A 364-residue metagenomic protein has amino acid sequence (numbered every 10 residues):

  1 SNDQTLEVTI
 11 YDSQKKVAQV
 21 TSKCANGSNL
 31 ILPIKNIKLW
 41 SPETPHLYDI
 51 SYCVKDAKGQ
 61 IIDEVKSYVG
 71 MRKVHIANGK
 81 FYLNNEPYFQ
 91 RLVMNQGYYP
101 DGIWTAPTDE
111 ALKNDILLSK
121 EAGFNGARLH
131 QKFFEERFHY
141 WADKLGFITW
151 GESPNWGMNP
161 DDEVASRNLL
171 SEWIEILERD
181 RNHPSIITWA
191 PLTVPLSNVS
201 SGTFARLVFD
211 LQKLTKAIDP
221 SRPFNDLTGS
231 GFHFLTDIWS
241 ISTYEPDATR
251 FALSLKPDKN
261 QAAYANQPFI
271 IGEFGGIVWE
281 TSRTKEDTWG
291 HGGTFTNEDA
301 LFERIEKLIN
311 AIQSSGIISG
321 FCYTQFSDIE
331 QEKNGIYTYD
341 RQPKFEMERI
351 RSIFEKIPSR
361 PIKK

Functional and structural regions predicted by a protein language model:
S1-W141, L145-G146, E172, I187-T188 (+5 more regions): Secreted/periplasmic carbohydrate-active enzymes, especially glycoside hydrolases
N114-S119, G126-F345, R349-F354: Substrate-binding/catalytic cleft of secreted carbohydrate-active enzymes, primarily glycoside hydrolases
